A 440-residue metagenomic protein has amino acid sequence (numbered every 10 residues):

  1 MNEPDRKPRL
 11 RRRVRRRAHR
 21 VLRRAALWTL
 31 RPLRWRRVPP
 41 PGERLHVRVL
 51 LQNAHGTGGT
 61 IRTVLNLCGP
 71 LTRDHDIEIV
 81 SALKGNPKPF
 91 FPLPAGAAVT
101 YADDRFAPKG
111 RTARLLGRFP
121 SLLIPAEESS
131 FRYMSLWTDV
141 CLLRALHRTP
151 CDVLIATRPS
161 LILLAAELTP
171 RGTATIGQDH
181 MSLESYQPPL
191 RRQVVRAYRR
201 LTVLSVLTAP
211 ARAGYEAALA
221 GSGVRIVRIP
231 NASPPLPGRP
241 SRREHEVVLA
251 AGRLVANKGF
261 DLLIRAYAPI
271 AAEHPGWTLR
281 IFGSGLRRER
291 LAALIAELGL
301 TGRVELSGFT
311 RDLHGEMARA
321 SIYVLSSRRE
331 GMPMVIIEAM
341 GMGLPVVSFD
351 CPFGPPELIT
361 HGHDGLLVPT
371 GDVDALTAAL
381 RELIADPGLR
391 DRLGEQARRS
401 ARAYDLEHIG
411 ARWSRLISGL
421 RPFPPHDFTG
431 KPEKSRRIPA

Functional and structural regions predicted by a protein language model:
W28, R34-R44, L50-T57, P70 (+1 more regions): N-terminal strand-loop element at the rim of the active site of nucleotide-sugar-dependent glycosyltransferases
G58-N66, E246, A250-A272, L279 (+2 more regions): A conserved mid-protein helix/loop that constitutes part of the nucleotide-sugar donor-binding site
G177-H180, E184, R199-P237: Donor nucleotide-sugar binding/catalytic pocket of nucleotide-sugar-dependent glycosyltransferases
F309, R328: Aromatic "clamp/platform" in nucleotide-sugar-dependent glycosyltransferases that forms part of the donor/acceptor
P345-F349: Short hydrophobic beta-strand element within catalytic cores of glycosyltransferases and related nucleotide-activated
T360-G362, L366-V373, E382-P387, R402: Conserved acidic donor-binding segment of nucleotide-sugar-dependent glycosyltransferases
A375, E382, L389-A403, R415: A short, well-ordered alpha-helix in the C-terminal region of glycosyltransferases
L406-A440: C-terminal alpha-helical cap of glycosyltransferases
